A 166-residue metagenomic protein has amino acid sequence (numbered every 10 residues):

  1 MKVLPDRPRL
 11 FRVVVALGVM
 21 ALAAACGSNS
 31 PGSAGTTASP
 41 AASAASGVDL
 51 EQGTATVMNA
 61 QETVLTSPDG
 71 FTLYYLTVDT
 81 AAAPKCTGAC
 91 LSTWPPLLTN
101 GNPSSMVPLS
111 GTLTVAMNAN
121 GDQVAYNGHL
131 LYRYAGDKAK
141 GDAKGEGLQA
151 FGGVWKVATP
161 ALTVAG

Functional and structural regions predicted by a protein language model:
K2-V14: Bacterial N-terminal signal peptides that target proteins for export
A21-A25: C-terminal motif of bacterial Sec signal peptides marking the signal peptidase cleavage site
C26-A38: Bacterial lipoprotein signal-peptidase II cleavage site
G35-M58: N-terminal low-complexity, Pro/Thr/Ser-rich intrinsically disordered segments that act as propeptides or flexible
S39, A83-T114, G152-G166: A low-complexity, Ser/Thr/Gly/Pro-enriched, surface-exposed linker/loop concept that marks segments flanking
G53-F71, A116-H129, G166: Short, low-complexity cationic-aromatic patches
S67-A82, Y126-K140: Extracellular/lumenal glycan-associated surfaces
P108-T163: Extracytosolic low-complexity repeat regions of secreted or lipid-anchored proteins
